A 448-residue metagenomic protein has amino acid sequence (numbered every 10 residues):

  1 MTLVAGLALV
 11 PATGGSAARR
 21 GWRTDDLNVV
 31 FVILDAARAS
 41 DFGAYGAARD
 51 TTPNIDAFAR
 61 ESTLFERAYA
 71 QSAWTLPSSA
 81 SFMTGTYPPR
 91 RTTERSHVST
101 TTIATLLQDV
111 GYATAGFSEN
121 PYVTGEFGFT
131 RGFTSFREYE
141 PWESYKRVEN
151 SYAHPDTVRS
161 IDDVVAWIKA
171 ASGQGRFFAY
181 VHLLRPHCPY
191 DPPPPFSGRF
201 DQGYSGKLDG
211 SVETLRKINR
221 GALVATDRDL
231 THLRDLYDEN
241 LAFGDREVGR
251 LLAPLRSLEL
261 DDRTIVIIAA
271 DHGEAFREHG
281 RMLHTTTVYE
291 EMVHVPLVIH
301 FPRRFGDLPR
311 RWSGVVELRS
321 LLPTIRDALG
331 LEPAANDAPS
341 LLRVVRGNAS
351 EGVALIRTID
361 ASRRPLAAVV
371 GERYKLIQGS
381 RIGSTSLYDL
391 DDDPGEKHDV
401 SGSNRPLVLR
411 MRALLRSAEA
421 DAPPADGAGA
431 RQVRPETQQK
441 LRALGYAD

Functional and structural regions predicted by a protein language model:
M1-D448: Catalytic domains that recognize anionic headgroups
